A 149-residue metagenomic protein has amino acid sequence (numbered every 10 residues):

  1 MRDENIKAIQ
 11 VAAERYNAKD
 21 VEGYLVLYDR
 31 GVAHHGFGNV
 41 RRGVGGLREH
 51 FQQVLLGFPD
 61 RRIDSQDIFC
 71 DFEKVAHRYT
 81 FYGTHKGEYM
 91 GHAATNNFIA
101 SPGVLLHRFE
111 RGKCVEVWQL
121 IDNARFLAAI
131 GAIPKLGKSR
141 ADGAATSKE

Functional and structural regions predicted by a protein language model:
M1-E149: C-terminal and inter-domain tail/linker signature
